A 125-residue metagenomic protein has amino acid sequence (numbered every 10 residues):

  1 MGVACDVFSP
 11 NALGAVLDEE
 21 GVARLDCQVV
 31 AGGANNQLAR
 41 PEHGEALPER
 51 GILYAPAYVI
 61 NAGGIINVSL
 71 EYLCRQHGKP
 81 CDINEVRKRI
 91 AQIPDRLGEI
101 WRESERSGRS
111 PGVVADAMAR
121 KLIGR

Functional and structural regions predicted by a protein language model:
M1-V3, G14-V30: Rossmann-fold NAD(P) dinucleotide-binding segment
M1-V7, L53: C-terminal amphipathic alpha-helical segment
S9-V16, A34-A39: A general structural motif
Q28-R125: Adenosine-phosphate binding glycine-rich loop
